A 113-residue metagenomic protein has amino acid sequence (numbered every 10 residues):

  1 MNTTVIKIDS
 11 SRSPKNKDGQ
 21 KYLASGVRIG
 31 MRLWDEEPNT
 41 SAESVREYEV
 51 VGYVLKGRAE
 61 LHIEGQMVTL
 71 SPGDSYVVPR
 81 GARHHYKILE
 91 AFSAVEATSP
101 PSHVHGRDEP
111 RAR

Functional and structural regions predicted by a protein language model:
T3-K7, S13, G26-M31, L89-R113: Double-stranded beta-helix
N16-G19, P38-A42, I63: A short, acidic/glycine-rich surface segment
V27, T40, D74, A82 (+1 more regions): Surface-exposed loop/turn positions
V27-R46, R80: Conserved short histidine dyad/triad with adjacent acidic residue
E36, V45-L61: Short, conserved beta-strand element in jelly-roll/cupin
E43, L61-H62, V78, R83-L89 (+1 more regions): Short beta-strand His + acidic residue motifs that chelate non-heme Fe in jelly-roll/DSBH and cupin folds
V51, R58-E60, M67, R83 (+1 more regions): Structural motif
G65-R80: Short acidic-glycine-tyrosine-enriched beta hairpin
